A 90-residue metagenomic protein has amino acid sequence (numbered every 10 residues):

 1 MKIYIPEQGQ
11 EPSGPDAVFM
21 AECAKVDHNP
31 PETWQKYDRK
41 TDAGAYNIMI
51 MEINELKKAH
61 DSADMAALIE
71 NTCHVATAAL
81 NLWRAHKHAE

Functional and structural regions predicted by a protein language model:
M1-E90: Flexible "arm" and connector segments at domain edges
